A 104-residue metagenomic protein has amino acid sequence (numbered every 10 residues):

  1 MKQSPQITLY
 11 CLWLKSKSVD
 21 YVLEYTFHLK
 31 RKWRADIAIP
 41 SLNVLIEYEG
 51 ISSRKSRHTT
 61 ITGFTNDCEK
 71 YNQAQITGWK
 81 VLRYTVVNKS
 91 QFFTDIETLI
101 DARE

Functional and structural regions predicted by a protein language model:
M1-E104: Nucleic-acid endo/exonuclease domains
